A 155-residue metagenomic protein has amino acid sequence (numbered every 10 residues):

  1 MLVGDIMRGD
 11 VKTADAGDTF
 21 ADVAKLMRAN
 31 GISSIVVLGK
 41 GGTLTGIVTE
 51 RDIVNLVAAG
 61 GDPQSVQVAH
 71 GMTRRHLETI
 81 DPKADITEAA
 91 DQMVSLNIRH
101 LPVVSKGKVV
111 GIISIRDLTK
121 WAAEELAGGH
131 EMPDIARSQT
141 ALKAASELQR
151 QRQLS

Functional and structural regions predicted by a protein language model:
M1-D10, T49-D81, D85-V94, S114-S155: Tandem CBS (Bateman) regulatory domains
I6, A24-L26, G39-G41, A59-D62: Short hydrophobic/aromatic-rich motifs at helix boundaries and adjacent loops
T13-G31, L38, I80-N97, V104: The conserved cystathionine-beta-synthase
M27-N30, I35-D52, M93, L101-R116: A glycine-centered beta-loop-beta connector
